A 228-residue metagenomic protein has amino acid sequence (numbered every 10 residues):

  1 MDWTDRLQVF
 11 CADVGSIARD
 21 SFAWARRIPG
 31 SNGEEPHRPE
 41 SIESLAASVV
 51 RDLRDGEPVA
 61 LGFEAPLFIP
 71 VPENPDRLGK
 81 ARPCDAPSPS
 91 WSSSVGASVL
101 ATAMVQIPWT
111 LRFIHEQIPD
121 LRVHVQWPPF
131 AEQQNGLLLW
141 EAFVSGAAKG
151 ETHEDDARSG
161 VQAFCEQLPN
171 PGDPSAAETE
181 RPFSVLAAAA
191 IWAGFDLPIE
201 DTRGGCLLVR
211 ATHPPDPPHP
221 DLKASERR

Functional and structural regions predicted by a protein language model:
M1-R228: RNase H-like (RuvC/DEDD) metal-dependent nuclease/polynucleotide-processing core
